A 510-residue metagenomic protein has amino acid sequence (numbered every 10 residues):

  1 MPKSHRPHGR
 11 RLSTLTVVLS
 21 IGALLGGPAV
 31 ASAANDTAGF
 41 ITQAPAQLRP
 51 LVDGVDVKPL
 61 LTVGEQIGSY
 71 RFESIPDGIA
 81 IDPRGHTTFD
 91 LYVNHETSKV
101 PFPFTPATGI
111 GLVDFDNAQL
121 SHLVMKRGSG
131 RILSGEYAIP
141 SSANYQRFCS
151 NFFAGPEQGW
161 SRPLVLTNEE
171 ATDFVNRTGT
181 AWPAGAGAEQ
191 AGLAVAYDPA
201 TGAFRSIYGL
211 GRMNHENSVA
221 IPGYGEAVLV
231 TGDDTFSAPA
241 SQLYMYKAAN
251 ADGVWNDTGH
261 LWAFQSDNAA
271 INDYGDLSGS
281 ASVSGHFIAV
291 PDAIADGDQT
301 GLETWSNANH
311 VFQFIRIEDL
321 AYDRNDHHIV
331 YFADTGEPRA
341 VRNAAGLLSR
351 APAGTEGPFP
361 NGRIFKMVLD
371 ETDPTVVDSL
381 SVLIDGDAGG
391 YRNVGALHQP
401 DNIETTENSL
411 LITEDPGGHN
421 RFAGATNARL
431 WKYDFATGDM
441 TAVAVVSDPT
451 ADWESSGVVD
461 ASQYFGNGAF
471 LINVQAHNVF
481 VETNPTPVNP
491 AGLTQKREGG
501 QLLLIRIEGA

Functional and structural regions predicted by a protein language model:
H5-A33: Secretory targeting and sorting signals
A31-A510: Sequence/structural signature of beta-propeller domains
